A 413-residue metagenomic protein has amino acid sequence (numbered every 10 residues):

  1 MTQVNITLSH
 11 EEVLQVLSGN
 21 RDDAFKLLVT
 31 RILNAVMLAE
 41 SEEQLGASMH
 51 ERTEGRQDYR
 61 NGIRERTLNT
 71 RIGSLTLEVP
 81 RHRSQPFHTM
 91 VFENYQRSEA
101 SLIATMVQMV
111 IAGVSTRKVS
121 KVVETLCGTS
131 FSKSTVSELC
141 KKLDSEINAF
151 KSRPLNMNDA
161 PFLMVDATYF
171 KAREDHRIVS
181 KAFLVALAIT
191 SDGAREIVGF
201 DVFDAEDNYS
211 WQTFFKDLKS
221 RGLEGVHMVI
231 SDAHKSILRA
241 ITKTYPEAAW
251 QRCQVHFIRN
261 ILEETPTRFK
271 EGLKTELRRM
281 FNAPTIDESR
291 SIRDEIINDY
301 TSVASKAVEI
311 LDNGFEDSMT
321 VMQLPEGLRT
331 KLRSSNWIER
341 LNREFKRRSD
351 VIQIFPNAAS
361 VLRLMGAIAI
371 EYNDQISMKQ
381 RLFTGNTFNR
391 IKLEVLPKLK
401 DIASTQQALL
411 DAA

Functional and structural regions predicted by a protein language model:
M1-Q3, E42, R279-A413: Acidic/histidine-rich catalytic cores and adjacent linkers of DNA breakage/strand-transfer/modification proteins
T2-E93, K171: Short, conserved DNA-binding cores of transcription-related domains
E12, I32-L33, S48, E54-Y59 (+1 more regions): Electropositive nucleic-acid engagement tracts
L17, T67-N69, Q108, A112 (+3 more regions): Replace "in large, NTP-powered and nucleic-acid-processing enzymes" with "in large, NTP-powered factors and other
M37, L68, I72, S84 (+14 more regions): Mobile genetic element proteins and their domesticated derivatives, centered on retroelements and DNA transposons
D58-A112, G128-K141, N158: Basic, short loop/linker segments at the boundary and entry of helix-turn-helix/winged-helix-like folds
E78-R83, M90-Q96, L126-T129, E138 (+6 more regions): RNase H-like nuclease fold core
M228-K235, A240-E276: Conserved beta-strand -> loop -> alpha-helix junction used to position metal-binding or nucleic-acid-contacting
